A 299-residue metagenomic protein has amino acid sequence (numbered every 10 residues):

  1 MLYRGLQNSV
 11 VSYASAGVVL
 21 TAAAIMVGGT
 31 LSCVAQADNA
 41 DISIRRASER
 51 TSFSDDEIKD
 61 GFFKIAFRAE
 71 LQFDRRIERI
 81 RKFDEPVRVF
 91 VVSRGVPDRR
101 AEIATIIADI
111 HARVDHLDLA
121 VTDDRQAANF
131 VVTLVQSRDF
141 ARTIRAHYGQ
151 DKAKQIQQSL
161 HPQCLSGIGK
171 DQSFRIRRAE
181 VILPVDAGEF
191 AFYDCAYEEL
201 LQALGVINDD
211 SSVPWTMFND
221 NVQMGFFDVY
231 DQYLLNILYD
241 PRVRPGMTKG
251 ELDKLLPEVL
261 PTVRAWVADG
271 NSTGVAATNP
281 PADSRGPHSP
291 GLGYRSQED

Functional and structural regions predicted by a protein language model:
L2-T21: Bacterial N-terminal signal peptides that target proteins for export
A23-V34: C-terminal segment of classical bacterial N-terminal signal peptides
A35-G61: Short N-terminal segments immediately surrounding and downstream of signal-peptide cleavage
D41, R45-E49, L71-R76, Q150-A191 (+1 more regions): Metalloprotease/metallohydrolase-associated module, dominated by Zn2+-dependent proteases
D55-F83, G167-D171: Compositionally biased P/S/T/G-rich terminal and signal peptide-adjacent segments that lie outside catalytic cores
K64-I77, F90-V91, A101-I107, A112-L119: N-terminal post-signal-peptidase region of extra-cytosolic proteins
I80-G95: Acidic/histidine-rich, surface-exposed loop or edge segments in extracytoplasmic proteins
P97-Y197, Q202-V213: Metzincin-family zinc-dependent endopeptidase catalytic domain
